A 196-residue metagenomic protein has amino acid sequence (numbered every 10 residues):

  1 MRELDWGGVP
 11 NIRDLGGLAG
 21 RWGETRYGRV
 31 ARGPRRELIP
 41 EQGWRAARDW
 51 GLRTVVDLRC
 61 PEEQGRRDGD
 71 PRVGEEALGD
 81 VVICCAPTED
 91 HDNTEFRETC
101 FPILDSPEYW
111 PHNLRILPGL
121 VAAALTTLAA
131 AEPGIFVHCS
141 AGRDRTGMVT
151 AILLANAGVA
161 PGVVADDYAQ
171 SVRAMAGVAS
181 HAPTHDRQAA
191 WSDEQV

Functional and structural regions predicted by a protein language model:
M1-F136, M148-V196: Cys-dependent protein tyrosine phosphatase-like superfamily
A141, R145-T146: Ser/Thr-glycine-rich phosphate-binding loops at phosphate-binding pockets of nucleotides, nucleotide cofactors
